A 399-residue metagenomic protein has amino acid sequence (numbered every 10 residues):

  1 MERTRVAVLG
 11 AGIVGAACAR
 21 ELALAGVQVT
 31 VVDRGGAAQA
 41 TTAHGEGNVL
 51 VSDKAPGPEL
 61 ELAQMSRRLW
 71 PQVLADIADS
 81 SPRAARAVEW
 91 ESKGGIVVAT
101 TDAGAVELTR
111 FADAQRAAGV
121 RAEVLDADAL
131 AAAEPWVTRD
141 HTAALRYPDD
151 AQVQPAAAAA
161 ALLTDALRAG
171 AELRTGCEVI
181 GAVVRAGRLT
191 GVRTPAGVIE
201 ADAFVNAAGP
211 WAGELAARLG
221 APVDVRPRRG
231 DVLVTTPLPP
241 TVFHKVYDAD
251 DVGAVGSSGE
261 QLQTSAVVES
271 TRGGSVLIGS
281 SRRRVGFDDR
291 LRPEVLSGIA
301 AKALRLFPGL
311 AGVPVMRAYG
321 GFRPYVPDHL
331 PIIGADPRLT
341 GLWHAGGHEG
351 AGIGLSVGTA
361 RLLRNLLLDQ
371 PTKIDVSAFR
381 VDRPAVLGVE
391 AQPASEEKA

Functional and structural regions predicted by a protein language model:
R5-T30: N-terminal Rossmann-like FAD-binding beta1-loop-alpha1 element of flavoenzymes
A7-L9, I199-W211, L215, A360: Short hydrophobic core segments
R20-L24, G47-V49, P82, R86-E91 (+3 more regions): Active-site substrate-recognition segment that forms the wall of the catalytic cavity or substrate channel
L24-A43: Glycine-rich FAD pyrophosphate-binding loop
G47-A129, A133, K302-A303: Dinucleotide-binding Rossmann-like beta1-alpha1 core, especially the glycine-rich loop that anchors the ADP
E61, V98-E107, R146-T164, R290-V295 (+1 more regions): Short beta-strand to alpha-helix junction loop
L145-P195, I199-D202: Helical element adjacent to the flavin cofactor pocket in flavoenzyme catalytic cores
D288-R290, E294-A399: C-terminal catalytic lobe of FAD-dependent flavoproteins
